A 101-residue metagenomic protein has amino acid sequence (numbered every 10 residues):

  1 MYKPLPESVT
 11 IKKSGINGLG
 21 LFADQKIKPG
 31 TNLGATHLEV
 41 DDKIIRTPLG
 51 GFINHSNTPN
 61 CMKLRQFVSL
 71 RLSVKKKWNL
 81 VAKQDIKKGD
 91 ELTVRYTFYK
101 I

Functional and structural regions predicted by a protein language model:
M1-I101: Conserved catalytic SET/PR domain of SAM-dependent protein methyltransferases, capturing the structural core that binds
